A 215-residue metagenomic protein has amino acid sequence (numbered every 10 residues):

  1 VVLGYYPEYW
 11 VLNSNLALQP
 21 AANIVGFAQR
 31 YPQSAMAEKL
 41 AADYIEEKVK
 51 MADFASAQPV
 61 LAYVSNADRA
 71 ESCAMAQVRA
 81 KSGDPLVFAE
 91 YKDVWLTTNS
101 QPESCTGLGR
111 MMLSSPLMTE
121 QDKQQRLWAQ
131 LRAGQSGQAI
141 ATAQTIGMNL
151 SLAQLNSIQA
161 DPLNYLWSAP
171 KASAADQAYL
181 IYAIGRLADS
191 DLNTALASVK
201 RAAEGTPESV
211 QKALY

Functional and structural regions predicted by a protein language model:
V1-Y215: Alpha-helical solenoid repeat scaffolds
